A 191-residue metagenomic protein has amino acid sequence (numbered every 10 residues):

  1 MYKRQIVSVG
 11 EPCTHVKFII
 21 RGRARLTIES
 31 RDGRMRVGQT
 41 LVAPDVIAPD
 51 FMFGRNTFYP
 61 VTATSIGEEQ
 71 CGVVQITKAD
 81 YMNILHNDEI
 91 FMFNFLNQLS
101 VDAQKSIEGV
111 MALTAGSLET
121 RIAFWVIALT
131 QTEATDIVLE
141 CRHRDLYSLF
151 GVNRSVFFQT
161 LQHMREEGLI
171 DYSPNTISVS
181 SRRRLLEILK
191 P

Functional and structural regions predicted by a protein language model:
M1-Q5: Conserved small/polar residues in nucleotide/adenosyl-binding loops
I6-P12: Short phosphate-coordinating micro-motif centered on Lys-Gly-acidic
T14-T27, A43-D45: Glycine- and acidic-residue-biased ligand/ion/polar-headgroup-sensing regions
I19, L41-V42, I76-T77, C141 (+1 more regions): A conserved hydrophobic position in a structured secondary element of the catalytic/binding core that shapes
R31-G38: Short alpha-helix-to-loop micro-motif enriched in aromatics/charged/Gly
Q39-N97: Cyclic-nucleotide recognition modules
H86-G151: Polybasic "coupling" helices that flank or enter modular domains
I127-P191: Phosphate-/nucleic-acid-contacting segments
